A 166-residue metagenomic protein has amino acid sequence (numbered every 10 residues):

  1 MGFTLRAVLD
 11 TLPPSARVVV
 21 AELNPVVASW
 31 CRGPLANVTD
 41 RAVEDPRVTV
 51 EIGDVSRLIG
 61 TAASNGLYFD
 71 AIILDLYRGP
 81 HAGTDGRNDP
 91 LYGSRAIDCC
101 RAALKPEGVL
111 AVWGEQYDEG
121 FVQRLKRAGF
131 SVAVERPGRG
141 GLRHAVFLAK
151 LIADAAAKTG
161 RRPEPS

Functional and structural regions predicted by a protein language model:
M1-L104, V112-W113, Q123, A128 (+3 more regions): The AdoMet/dcAdoMet-binding core of the Class I SAM-like
G108: Glycine-centered, phosphate/nucleic-acid-interacting loop/turn motifs that mediate DNA/RNA or nucleotide
E115-Y117: Active-site beta-loop-alpha junctions enriched in small/polar residues
E119-V122, P165: Class I (Rossmann-like) S-adenosyl-L-methionine-dependent methyltransferase catalytic domain, capturing the SAM-binding
L148-I152: Conserved beta strand-loop-helix elements of the APE1-like EEP
A153-S166: Flexible, glycine-/basic-rich loop-and-beta segments that form/coincide with the SAM-dependent methyltransferase
